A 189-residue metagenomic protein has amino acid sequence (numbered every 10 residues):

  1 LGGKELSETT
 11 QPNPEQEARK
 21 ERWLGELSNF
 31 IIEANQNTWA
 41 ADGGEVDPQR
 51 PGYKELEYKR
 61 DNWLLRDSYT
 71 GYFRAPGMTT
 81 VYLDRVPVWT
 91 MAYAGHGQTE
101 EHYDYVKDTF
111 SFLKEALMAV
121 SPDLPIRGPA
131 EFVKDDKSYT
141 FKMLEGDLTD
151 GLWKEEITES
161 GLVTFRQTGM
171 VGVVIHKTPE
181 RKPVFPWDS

Functional and structural regions predicted by a protein language model:
E5-S189: Cysteine-centric segments in proteins
